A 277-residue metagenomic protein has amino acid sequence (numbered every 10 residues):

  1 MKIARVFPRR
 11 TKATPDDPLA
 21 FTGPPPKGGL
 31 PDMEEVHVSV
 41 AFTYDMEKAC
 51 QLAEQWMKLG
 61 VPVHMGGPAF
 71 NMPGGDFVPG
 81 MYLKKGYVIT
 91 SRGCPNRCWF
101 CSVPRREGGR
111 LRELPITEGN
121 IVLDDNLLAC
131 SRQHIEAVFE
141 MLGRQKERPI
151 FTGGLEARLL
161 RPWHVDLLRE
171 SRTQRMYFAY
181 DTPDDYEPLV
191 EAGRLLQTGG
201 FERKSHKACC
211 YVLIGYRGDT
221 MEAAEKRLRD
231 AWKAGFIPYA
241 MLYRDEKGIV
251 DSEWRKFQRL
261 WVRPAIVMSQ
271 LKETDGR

Functional and structural regions predicted by a protein language model:
M1-P62, N71: A short, structured N-terminal alpha-helical element that caps or precedes a catalytic domain
M1-R9, V78-G108, E118-D124, L128: N-terminal pre-triad scaffold of radical SAM enzymes
R5, H37-T43, S102-L196, S205-R217 (+1 more regions): Core AdoMet radical
L52, E113, A223-R227: Short alpha-helix in the alpha/beta-hydrolase fold that links the catalytic acid
W56-H64, E147, R203-H206, F236: A short helix->loop->beta-strand "cap" motif at the edges of active sites that frequently abuts
M57, G143, Q197, W232-K233: Anion (oxyanion) recognition and catalysis
H64-K85: Short, charged low-complexity linear segments at domain edges
S131, I214-M221, I237-R277: Flexible glycine/acidic-rich beta-alpha junction loops that bind and position SAM and/or redox cofactors in anaerobic
